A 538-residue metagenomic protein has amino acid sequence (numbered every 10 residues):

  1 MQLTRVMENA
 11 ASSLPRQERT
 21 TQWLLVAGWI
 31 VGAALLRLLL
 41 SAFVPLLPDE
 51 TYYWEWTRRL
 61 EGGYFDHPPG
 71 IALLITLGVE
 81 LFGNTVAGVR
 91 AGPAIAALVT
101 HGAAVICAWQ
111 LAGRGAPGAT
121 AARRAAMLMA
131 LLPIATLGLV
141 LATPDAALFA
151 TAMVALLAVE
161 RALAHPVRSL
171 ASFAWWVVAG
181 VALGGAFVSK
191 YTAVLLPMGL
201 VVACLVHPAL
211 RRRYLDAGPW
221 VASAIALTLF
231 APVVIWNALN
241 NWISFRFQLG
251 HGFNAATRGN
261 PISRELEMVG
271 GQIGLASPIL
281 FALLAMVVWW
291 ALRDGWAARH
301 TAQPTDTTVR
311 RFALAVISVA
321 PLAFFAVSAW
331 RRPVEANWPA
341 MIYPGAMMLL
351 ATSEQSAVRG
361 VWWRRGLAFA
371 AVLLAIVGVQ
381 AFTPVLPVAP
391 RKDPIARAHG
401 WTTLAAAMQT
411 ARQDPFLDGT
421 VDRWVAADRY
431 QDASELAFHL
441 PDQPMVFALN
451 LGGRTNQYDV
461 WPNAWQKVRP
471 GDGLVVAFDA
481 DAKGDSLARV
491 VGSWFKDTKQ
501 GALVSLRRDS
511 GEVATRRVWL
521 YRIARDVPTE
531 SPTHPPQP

Functional and structural regions predicted by a protein language model:
A27, A91-G115, V154: Transmembrane-helix motifs of polytopic, lipid-linked glycan transferases
I30, A122-P133, L183, F187: Short helix- or helix-capping micro-motifs that position conserved polar/aromatic residues at function-defining sites
R59, S172-K190, V202, I225-L227 (+1 more regions): Membrane-interface alpha helices of multi-pass inner-membrane proteins
L60, G138, A276-P278, A282 (+3 more regions): Hydrophobic/aromatic-rich transmembrane helices and adjacent perimembrane loops
W109-A116, A155-W175: Membrane-interface transmembrane helices that cradle and orient dolichyl/undecaprenyl
I134-L148: Short acidic/glycine- and proline-prone juxtamembrane loop motifs at membrane-interface regions of multi-pass membrane
G185, P197-T308, I317, P321 (+2 more regions): Transmembrane-lumen/periplasm boundary regions of multi-pass, lipid-linked membrane glycan transferases
A336, G360-V421, Q431-F447, L451-V460 (+2 more regions): Membrane-proximal, lumen/periplasm-facing interface regions of secretory-pathway glyco- and lipid-modifying enzymes
